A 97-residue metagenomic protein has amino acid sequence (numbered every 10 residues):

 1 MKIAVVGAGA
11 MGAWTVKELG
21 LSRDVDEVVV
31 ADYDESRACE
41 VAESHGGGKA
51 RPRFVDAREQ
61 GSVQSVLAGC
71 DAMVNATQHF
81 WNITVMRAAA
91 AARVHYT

Functional and structural regions predicted by a protein language model:
I3-G7: Conserved N-terminal Rossmann-fold NAD(P)-binding element of oxidoreductases
G12-A13: N-terminal Rossmann-fold NAD(P) dinucleotide-binding loop
L19: Aromatic pocket-lining residues of Rossmann-like dinucleotide-binding sites
E27-V29: Short beta-strand element of Class I
Y33-R37: Helix N-cap at the beta1-alpha1 junction of Rossmann-like dinucleotide-binding domains, i.e., the first residues
V41-A50: Short, conserved SAM-binding/catalytic segment of Class I S-adenosyl-L-methionine-dependent methyltransferases
F54-A72, W81: Conserved Rossmann-fold cofactor-binding substructure of NAD(P)-dependent oxidoreductases
A88-T97: ADP-ribose/adenylate-binding Rossmann-like module
